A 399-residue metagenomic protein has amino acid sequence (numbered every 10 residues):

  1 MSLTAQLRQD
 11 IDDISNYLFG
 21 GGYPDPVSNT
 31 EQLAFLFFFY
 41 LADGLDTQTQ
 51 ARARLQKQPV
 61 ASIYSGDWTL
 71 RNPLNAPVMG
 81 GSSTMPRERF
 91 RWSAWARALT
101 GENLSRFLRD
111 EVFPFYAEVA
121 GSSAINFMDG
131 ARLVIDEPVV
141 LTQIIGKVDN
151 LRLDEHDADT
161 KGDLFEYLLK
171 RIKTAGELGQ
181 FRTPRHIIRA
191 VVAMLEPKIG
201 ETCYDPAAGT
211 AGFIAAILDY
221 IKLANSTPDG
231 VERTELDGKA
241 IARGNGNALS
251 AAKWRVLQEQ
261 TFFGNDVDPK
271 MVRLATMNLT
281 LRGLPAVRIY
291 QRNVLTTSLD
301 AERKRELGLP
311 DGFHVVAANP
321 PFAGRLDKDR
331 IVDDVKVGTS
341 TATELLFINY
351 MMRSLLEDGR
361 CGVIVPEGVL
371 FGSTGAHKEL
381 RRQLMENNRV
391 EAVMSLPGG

Functional and structural regions predicted by a protein language model:
M1-I199, Q291-T297, S395-G399: Non-catalytic, mostly N-terminal accessory regions of nucleic-acid modification and defense proteins
V27-N29, V272, S340-G399: Conserved Class I SAM-dependent methyltransferase catalytic core
Q32, K328-I331: The serine-hydrolase catalytic nucleophile loop
Y40-D46, I172, I221, N225 (+3 more regions): A generic secondary-structure signal for well-formed alpha-helical elements
K170, D219, N319: Glycine-rich, acidic and aromatic/proline-enriched surface loops and short helix-turn segments that act as binding
Q180-V315, A323-R325, T341, L345-L346 (+3 more regions): Conserved S-adenosyl-L-methionine
R325-D329, S373: Conserved ATPase-coupling elements of RecA-like P-loop NTPase cores
I331-V337: Short alpha-helical oligomerization interface
